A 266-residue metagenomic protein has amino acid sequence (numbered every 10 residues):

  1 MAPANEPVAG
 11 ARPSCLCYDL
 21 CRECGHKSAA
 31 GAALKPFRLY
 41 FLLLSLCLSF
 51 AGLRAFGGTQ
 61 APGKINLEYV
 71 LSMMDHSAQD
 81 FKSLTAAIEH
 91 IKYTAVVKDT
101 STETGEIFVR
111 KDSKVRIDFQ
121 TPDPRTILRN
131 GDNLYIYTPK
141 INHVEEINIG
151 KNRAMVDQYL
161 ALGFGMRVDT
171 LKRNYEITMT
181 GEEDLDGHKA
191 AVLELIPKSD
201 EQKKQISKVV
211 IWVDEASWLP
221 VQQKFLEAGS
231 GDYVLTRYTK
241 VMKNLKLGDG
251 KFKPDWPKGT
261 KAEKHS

Functional and structural regions predicted by a protein language model:
M1-A4, G10-S14, D19, C24 (+2 more regions): Intrinsic, low-complexity polybasic segments
C24, S28-L42: Bacterial N-terminal signal peptides that target proteins for export
Y40-A51: Bacterial N-terminal signal peptides
G52-T100, K114, W256-S266: N-terminal leader/targeting segments and the immediate start of mature chains
A86-I88, T102-T104, I117, R129 (+2 more regions): Extended beta-sheet lipid-handling architectures
T94-V96, R116, D123-T126, I136 (+4 more regions): Short beta-strands and strand-coil junctions in structured, solvent-facing domains, enriched
E106-Q158, E227-V234: An acidic-aromatic
E145, F164, T170-H265: Gly/Pro-enriched, hydrophobic low-complexity segments that function as extracytoplasmic propeptides/linkers
